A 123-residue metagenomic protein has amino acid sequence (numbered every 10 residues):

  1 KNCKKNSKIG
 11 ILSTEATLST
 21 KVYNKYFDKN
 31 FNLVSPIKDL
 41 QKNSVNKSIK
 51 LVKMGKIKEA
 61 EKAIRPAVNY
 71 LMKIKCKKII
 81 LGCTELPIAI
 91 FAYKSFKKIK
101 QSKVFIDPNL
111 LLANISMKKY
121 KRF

Functional and structural regions predicted by a protein language model:
K1-F123: Non-catalytic structural scaffold of enzyme domains
